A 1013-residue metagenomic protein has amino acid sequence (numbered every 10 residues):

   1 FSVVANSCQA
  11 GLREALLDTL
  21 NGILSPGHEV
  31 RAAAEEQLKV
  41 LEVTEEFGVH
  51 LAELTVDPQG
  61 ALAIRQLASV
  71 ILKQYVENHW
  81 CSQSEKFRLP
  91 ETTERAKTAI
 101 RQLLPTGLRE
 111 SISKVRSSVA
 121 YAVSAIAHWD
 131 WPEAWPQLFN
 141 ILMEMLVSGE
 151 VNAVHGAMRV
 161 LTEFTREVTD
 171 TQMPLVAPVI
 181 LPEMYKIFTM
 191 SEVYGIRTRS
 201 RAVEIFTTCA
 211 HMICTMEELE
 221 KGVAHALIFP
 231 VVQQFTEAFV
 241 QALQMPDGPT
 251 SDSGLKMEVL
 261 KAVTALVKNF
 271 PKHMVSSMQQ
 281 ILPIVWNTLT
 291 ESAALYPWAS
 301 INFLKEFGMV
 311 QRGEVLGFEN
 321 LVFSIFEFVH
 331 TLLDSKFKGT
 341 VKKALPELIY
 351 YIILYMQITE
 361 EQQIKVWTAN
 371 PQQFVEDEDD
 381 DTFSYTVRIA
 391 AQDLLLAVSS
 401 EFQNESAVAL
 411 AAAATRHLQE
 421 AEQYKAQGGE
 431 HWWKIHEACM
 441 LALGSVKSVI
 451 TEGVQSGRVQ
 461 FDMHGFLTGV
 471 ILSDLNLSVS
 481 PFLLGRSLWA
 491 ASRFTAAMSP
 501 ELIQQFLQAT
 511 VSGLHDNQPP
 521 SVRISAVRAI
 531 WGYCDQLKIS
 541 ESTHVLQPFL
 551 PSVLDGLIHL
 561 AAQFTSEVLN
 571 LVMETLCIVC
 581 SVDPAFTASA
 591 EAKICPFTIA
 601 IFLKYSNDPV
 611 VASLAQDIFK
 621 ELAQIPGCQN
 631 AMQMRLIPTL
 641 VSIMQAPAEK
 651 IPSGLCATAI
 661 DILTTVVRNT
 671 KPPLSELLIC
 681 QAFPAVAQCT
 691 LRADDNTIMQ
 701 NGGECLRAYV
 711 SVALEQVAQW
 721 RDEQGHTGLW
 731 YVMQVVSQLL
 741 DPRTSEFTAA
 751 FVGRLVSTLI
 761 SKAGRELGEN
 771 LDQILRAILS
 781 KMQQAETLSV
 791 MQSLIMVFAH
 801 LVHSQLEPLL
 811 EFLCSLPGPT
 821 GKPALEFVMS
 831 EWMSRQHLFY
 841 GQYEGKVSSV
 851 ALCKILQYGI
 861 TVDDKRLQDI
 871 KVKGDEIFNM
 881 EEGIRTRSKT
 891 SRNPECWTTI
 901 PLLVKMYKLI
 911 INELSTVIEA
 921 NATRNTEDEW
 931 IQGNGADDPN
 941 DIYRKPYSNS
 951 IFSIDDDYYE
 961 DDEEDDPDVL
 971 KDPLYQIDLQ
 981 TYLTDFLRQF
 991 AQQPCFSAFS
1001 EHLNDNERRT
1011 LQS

Functional and structural regions predicted by a protein language model:
F1-S1013: Karyopherin-beta/Importin-beta family HEAT-repeat alpha-solenoid scaffold
